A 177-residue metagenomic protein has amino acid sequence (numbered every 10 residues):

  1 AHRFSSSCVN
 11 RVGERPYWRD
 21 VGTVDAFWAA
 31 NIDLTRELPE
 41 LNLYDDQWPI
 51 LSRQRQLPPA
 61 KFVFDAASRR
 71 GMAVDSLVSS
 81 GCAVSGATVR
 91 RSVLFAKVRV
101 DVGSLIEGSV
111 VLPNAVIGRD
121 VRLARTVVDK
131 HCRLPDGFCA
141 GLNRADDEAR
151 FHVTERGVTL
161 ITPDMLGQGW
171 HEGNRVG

Functional and structural regions predicted by a protein language model:
A1-G177: Left-handed beta-helix
